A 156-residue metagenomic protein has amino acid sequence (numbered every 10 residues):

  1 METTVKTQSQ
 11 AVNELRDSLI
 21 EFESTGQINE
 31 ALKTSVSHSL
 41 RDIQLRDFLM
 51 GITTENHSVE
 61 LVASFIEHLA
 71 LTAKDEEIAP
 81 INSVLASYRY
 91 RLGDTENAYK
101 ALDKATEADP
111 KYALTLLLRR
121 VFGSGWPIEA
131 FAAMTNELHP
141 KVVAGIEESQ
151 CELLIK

Functional and structural regions predicted by a protein language model:
M1-K156: Charged, compositionally biased boundary regions
